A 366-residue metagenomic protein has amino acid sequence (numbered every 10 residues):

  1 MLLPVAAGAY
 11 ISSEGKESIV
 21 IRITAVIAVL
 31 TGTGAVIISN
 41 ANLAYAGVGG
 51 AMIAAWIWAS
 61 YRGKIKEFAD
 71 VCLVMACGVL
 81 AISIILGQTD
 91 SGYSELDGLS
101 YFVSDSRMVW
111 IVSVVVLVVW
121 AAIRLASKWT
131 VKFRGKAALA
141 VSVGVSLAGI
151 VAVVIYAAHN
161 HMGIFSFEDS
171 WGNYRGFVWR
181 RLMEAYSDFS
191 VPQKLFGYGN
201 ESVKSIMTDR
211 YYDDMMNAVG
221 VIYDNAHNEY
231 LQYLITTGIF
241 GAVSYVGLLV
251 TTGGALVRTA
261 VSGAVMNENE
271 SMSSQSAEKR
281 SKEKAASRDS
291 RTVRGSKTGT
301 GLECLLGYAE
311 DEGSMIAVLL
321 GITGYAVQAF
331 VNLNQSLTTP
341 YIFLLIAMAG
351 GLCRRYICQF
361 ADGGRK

Functional and structural regions predicted by a protein language model:
M1-S127, S142-V143, I235-S273, A277-K284 (+5 more regions): Alpha-helical transmembrane segments of multi-pass inner-membrane proteins
V36-S39, S83-G92, A152-N160, F196 (+3 more regions): Membrane-interface helix-loop junctions at the exits of transmembrane helices
I85-K128, K132, V145-K194, V221: Flexible juxtamembrane loops connecting transmembrane helices in multi-pass membrane enzymes that build or modify
A126-W129, R354-G363: Membrane-interface capping segments at transmembrane-helix boundaries
A138-S146: Hydrophobic, helix-length membrane anchors
Y174-Y223, Y230-Y233, T237-S244: TM-adjacent membrane-interface loops and short helices in multi-pass inner/ER membrane proteins
